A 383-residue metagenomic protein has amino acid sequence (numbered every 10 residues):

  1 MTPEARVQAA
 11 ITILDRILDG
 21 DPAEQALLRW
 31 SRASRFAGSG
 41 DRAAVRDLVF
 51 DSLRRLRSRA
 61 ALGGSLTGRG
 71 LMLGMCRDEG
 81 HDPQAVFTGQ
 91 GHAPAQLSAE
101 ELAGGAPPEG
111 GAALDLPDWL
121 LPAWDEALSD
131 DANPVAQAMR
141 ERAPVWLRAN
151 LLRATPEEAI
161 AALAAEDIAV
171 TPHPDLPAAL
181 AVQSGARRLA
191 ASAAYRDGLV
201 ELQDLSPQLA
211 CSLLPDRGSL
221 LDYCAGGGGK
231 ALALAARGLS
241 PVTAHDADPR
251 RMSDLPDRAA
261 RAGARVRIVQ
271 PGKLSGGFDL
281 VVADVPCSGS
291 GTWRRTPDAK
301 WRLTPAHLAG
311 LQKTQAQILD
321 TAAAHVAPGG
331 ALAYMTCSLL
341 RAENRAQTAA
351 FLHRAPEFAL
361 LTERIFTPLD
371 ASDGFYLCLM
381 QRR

Functional and structural regions predicted by a protein language model:
M1-R383: S-adenosylmethionine
